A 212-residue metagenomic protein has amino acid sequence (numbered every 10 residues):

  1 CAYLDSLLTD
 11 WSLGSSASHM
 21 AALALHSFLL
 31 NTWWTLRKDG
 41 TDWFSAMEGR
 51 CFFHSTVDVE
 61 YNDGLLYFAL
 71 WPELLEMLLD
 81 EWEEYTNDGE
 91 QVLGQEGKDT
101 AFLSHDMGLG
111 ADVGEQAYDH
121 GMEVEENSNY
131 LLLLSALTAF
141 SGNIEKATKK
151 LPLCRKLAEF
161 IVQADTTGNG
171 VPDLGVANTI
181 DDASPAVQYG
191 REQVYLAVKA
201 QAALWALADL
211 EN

Functional and structural regions predicted by a protein language model:
C1, I144, V187-R191: Active-site oxyanion-binding pockets that recognize sulfate/phosphate
C1-V57, E76, E83-E84, D88: Acidic/polar, glycine-enriched structural segments that form the non-catalytic walls/loops of the carbohydrate-binding
L36-T41, H54, D106-A111, I180-D181: Short amphipathic alpha-helical segments, especially helix-boundary/capping motifs
A46-E48, H105, L174: Generic structural "secondary-structure junction" signal
F52-G168, E192-E211: Aromatic-rich carbohydrate-recognition surfaces in CAZymes
E115, D181-G190: Short beta-alpha connecting loops at secondary-structure transitions that line or flank enzyme active sites
G170-P172: Acidic, glycine-anchored loop motifs typical of Ca2+
L174-I180: Repeat-based blade/solenoid architectures
